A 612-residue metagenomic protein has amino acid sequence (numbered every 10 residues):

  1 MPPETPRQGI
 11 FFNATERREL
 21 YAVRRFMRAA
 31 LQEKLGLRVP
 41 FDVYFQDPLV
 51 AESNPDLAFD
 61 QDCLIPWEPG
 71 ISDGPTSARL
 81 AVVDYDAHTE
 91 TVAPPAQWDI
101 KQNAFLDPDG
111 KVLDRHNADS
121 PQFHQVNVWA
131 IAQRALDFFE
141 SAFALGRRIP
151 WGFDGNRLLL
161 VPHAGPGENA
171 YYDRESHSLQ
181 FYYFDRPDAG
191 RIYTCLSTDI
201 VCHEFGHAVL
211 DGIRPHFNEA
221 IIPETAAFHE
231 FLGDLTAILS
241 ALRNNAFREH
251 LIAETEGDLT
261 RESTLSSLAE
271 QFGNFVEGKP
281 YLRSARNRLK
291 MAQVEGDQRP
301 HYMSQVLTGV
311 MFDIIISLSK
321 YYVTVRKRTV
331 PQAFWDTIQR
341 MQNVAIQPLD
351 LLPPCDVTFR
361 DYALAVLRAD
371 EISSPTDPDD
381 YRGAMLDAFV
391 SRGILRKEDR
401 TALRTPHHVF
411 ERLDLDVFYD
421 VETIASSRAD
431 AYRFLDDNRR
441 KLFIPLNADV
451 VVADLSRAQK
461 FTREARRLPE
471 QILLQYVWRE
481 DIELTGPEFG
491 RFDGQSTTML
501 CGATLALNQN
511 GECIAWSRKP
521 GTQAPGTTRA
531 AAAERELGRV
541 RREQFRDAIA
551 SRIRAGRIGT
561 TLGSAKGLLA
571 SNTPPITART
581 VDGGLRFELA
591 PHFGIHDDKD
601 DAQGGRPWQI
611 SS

Functional and structural regions predicted by a protein language model:
P2-Q133, D137-E140, I149-D154, D211 (+4 more regions): Acidic/polar low-complexity interaction segments
Q125, I131-S178, Y183-V201, L210-E512 (+4 more regions): Zinc-dependent metallohydrolase catalytic domains
E204: Walker B catalytic acidic pair
